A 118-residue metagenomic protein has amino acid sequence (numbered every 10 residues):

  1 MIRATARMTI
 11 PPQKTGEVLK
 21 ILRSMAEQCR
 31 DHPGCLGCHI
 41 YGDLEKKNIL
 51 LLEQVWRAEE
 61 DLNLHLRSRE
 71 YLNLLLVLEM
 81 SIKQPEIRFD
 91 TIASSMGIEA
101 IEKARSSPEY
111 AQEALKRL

Functional and structural regions predicted by a protein language model:
I2-M8, H39-L66: Short, well-ordered beta-strand segments in beta-rich or mixed alpha/beta enzyme and ligand-binding folds
T9-V18: Short, surface-exposed ligand-recognition loops at beta-strand->loop->(often short) alpha-helix junctions that present
Q13, E45-K47, R57, R69 (+2 more regions): Short alpha-helical
S24, D31-L36, V55-F89: An amphipathic, aromatic/His-enriched active-site/gating alpha helix that lines ligand/cofactor pockets
E27-R30, G42: Structural motif
Y41-K46, L75-L118: Glycine-rich beta-strand-turn "strand-cap" elements at beta-sheet edges
